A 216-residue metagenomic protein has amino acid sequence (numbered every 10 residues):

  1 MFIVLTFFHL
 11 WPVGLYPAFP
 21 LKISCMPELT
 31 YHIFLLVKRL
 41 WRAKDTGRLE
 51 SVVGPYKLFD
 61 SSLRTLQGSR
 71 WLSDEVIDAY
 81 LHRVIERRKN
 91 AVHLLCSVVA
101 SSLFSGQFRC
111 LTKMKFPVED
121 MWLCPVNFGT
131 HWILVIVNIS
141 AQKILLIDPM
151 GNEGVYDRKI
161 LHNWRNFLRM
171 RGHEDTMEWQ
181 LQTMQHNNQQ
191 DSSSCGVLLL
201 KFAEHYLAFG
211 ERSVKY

Functional and structural regions predicted by a protein language model:
M1-I133, V137-I144, P149, E153: Cysteine protease catalytic domains with a Cys-His-Asp triad
S97-Y216: Cysteine protease-like catalytic core of ubiquitin/ubiquitin-like
